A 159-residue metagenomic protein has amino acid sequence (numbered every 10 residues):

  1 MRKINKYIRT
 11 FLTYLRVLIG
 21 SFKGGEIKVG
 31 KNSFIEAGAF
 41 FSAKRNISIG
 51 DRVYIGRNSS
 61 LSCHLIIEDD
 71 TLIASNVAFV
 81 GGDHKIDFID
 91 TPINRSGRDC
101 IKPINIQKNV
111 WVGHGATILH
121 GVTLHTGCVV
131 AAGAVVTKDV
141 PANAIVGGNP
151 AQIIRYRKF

Functional and structural regions predicted by a protein language model:
M1-F41: Extended, small-residue-rich solenoid/repeat segments and analogous flexible loops that form exposed scaffolds
G25-I27, R45, K102, K138: Residue "hotspots" at secondary-structure boundaries inside conserved domains
A37-I49, Y54-T123, N149-P150, Y156-K158: Flexible, glycine/small-residue-enriched loop-and-beta-strand segment within the central core of proteins
Y54, W111, V129, V135 (+1 more regions): Short-chain dehydrogenase/reductase
H114-V129, A134-K138: Beta-rich strand-turn-strand
A134, A142-A144, Q152: Glycine-centered loop/turn positions within well-structured domains that cap or flank conserved ligand/cofactor-binding
A142, K158-F159: Short amphipathic alpha-helical segments
